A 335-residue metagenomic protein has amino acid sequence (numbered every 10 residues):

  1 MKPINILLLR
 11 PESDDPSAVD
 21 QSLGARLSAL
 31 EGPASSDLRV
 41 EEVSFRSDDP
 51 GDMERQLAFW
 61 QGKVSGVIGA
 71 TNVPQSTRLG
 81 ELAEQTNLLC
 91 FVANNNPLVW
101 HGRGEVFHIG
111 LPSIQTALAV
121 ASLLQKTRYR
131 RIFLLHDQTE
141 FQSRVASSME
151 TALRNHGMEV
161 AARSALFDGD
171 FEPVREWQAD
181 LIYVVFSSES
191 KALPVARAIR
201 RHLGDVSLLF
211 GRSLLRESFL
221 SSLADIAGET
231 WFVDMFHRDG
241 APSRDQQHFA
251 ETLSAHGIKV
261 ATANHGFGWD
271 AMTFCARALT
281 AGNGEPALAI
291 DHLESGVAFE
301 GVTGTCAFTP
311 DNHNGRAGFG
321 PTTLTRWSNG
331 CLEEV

Functional and structural regions predicted by a protein language model:
M1-V335: Extracytosolic ligand-binding ectodomains
